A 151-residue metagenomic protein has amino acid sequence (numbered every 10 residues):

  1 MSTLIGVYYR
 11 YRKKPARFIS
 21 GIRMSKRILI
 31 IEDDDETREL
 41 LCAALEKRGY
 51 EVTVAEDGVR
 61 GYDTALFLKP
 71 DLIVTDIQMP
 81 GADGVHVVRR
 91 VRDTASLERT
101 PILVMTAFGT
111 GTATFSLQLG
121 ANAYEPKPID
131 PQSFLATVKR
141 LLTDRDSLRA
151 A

Functional and structural regions predicted by a protein language model:
E32: Conserved acidic carboxylate
D35-T53: Two-component/phosphorelay signaling modules centered on CheY-like receiver
R38, P80, E98: The feature encodes the CheY-like receiver
E39-C42, H86, F108-P126, S133-A136 (+1 more regions): Alpha4 helix (beta4-alpha4-beta5 surface) of REC/receiver domains from two-component response regulators
V54-L72: Acidic, metal-coordinating helix/loop segments flanking the phosphotransfer/catalytic sites of two-component signaling
D57-R60, D83-R89: Acidic catalytic/metal-coordinating carboxylates
D76: Active-site residues of response regulator receiver
